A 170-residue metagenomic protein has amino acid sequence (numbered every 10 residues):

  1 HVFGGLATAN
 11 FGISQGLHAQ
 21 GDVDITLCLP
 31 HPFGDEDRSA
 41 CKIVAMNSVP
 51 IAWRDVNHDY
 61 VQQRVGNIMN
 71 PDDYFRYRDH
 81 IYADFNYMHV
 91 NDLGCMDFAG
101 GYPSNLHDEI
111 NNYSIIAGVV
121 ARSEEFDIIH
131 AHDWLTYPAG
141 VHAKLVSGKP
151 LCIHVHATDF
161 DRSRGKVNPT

Functional and structural regions predicted by a protein language model:
H1, H31-D35, L135-Y137, A157-F160: Short, solvent-exposed loop/turn segments at secondary-structure junctions
H1-F11: A short, glycine/small-residue-rich beta-strand->loop->alpha-helix junction that serves as a flexible
L6, D22, W134-Y137: Tryptophan-centric aromatic hotspots in well-structured domains and transmembrane helices
S14, H18: Gly/Ala-rich phosphate-binding loop of Rossmann-like dinucleotide-binding domains, activating on the conserved
Q20-A121: A conserved catalytic-core segment of Leloir-type glycosyltransferases
E36-K42, A143, R164-V167: Short aromatic-enriched loop/helix-cap "lid" or pocket-rim segments at secondary-structure transitions that line
G118-S123, L145, T158-D159, K166-T170: Membrane-proximal helix-turn-helix segments that form the acceptor-binding/catalytic region of lipid-linked
I128-H130, Y137, V141-D161: Active-site proximal beta-strand in glycosyltransferases
